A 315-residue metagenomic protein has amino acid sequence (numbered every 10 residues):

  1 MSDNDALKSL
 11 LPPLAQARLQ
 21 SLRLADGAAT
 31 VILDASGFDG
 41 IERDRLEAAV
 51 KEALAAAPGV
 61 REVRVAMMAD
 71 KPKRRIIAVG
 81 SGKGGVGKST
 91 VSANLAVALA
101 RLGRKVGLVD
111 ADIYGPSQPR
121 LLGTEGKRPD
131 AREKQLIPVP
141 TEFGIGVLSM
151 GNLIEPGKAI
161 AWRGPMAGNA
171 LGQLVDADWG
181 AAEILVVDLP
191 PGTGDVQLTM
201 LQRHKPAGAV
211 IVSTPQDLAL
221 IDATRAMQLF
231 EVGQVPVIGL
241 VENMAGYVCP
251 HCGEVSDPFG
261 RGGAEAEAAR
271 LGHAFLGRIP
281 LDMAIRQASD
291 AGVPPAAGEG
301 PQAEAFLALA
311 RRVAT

Functional and structural regions predicted by a protein language model:
S2-S9, Q16, A25, A35-G40 (+3 more regions): C-terminal lobe/tail of nucleotide-utilizing enzymes
L19, L54, K73, G84 (+10 more regions): Residue-level signature of catalytic and energy-coupling elements of molecular machines, predominantly ATP/GTP-dependent
A55, A100, L201: Gly/Ala-rich phosphate-binding loop of Rossmann-like dinucleotide-binding domains, activating on the conserved
A55-K73: A short amphipathic beta-strand at an alpha->beta junction
R75-D112, M227, E231: Walker A/P-loop phosphate-binding motif and the immediately C-terminal alpha-helix
L99-W162, G168-A170, V175: Phosphate-binding loop that captures ATP/GTP phosphates
I154-M200: Phosphate-binding/switch loop-helix module in NTP-utilizing enzymes
G180-L189, G194, K205-A226: Conserved Switch II/interswitch segment of TRAFAC-class P-loop GTPases
